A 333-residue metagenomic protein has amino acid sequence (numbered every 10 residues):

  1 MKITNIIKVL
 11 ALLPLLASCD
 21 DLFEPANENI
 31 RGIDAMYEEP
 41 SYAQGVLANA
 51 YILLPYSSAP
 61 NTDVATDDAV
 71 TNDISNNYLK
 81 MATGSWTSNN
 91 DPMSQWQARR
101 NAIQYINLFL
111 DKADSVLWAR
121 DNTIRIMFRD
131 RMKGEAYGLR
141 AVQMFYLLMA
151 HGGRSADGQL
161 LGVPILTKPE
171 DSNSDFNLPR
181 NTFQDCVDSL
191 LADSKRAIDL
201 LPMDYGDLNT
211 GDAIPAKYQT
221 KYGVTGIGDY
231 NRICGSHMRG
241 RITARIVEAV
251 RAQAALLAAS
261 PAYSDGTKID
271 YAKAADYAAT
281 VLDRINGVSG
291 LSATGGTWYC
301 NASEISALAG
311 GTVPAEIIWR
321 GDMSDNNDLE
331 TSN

Functional and structural regions predicted by a protein language model:
M1-N29: Bacterial Sec-dependent N-terminal signal peptides
C19-T66, V116, Y299-A302: Membrane-proximal, proline-rich intrinsically disordered regions
E38-Y42, L47, S75-Y78, D91 (+4 more regions): Elongated scaffold/linker segments in the mid-to-C-terminal portions of large proteins
E39, Q44, N76-G153, D171-D188 (+1 more regions): Conserved, well-structured interaction surfaces
L148-A150, S155, Y205, L257-G266: Short coil/turn linking the two alpha-helices of tandem helical-hairpin repeats
Y205-S236, S289-A309: Surface-exposed intrinsically disordered loops and tails
A249, A258-D276: Acidic, serine/threonine/proline-rich low-complexity intrinsically disordered regions
